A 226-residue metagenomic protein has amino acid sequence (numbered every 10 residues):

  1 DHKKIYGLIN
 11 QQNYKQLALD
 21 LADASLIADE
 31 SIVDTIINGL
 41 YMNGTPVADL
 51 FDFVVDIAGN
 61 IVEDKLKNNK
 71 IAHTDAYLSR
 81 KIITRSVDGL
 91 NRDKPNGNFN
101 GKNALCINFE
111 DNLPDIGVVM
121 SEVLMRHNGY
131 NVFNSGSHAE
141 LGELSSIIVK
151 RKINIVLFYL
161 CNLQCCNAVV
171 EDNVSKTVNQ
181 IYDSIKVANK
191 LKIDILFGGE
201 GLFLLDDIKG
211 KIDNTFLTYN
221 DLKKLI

Functional and structural regions predicted by a protein language model:
D1-P95: Long amphipathic alpha-helical segments
K102-L105, V156: Conserved hydrophobic helix-helix packing surfaces used for dimerization/oligomerization
V119-F133: Short helix-loop-beta junction
N134-S135, F197: A structural preference for short, hydrophobic beta-strand core positions in alpha/beta folds
S137-E143: Short acidic loop-to-helix transition motifs that present clustered carboxylates
L144-I208: Cofactor-cradling patches in redox/metallo enzymes
D213-L222: Short acidic-hydrophobic, aromatic-tinged amphipathic segments that line or gate anion-handling sites
